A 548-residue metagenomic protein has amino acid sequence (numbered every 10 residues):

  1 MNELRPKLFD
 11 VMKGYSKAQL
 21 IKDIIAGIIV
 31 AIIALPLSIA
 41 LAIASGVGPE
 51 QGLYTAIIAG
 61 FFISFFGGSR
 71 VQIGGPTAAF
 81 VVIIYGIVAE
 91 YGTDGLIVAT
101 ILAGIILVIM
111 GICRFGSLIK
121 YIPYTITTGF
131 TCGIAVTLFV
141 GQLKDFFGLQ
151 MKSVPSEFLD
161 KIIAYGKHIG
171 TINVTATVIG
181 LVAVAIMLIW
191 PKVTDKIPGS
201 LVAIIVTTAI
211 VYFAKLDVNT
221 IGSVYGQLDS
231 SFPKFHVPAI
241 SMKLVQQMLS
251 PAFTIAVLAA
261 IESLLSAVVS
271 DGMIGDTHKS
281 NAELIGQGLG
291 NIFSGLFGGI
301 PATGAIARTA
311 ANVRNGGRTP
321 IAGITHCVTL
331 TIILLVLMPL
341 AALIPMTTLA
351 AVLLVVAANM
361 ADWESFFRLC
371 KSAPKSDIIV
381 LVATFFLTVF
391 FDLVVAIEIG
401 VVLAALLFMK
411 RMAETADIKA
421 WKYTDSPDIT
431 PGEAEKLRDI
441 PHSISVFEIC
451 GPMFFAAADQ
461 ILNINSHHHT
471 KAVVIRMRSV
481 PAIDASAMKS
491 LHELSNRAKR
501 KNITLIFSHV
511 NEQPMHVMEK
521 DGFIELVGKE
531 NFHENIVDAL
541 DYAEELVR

Functional and structural regions predicted by a protein language model:
M1-S426, S490: Transmembrane helical cores of multi-pass ion-transport proteins
I73, F507, F532: Conserved SAM-binding loop
V328, P514-M515, E534: Short secondary-structure capping/turn micro-motifs that flank functional sites
N359-L526, E544-R548: The feature marks cytosolic C-terminal regulatory regions of anion transporters and related permeases
L526-Y542: Short acidic-hydrophobic, aromatic-tinged amphipathic segments that line or gate anion-handling sites
